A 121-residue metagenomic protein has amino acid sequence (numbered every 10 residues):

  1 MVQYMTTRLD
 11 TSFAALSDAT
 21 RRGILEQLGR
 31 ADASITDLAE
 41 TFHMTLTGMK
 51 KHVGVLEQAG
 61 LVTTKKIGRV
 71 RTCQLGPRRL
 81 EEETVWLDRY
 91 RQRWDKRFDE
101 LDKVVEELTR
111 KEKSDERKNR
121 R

Functional and structural regions predicted by a protein language model:
M1-R8, Q27-L46, V55-Q58, T63 (+1 more regions): C-terminal regulatory/oligomerization modules of transcriptional regulators
T11: Interfacial catalytic loop of ABC nucleotide-binding domains
A15-T20, L80: Short helix-coil-helix linker/hinge
R22-I24: Pre-recognition alpha-helix immediately N-terminal to the DNA-recognition helix within helix-turn-helix or winged-helix
K66-T72: Short, Lys/Arg-rich nucleic-acid/phosphate-binding segment
